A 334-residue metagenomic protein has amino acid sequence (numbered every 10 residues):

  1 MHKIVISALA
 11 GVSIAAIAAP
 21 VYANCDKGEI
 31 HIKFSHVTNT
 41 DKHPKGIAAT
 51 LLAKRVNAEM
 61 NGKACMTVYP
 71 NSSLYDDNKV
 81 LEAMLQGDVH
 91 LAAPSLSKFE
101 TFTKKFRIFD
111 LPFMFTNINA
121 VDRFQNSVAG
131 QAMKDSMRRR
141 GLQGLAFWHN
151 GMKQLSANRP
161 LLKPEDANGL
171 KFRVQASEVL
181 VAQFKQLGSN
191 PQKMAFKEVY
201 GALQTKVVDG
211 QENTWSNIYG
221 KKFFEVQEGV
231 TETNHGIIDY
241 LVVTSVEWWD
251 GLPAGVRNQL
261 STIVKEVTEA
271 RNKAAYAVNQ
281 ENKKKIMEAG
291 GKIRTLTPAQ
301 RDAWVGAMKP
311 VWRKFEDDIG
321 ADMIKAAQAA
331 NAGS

Functional and structural regions predicted by a protein language model:
M1-H31, S334: Short, low-complexity disordered leader/linker segments with a strong preference for bacterial N-terminal type II
Y22-A120, V128-Q131, D135-S334: N-terminal secretory/targeting leader peptides
